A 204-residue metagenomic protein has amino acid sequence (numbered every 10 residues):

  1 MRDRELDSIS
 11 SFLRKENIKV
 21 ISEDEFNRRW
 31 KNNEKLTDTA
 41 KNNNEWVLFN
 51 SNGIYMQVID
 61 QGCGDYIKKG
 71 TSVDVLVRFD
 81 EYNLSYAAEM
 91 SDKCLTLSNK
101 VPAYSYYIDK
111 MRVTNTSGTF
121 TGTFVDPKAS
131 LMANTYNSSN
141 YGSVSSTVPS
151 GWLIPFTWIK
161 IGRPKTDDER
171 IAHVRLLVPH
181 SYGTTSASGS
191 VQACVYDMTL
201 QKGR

Functional and structural regions predicted by a protein language model:
M1-R204: Cross-family detector of peptidyl-prolyl cis-trans isomerase
